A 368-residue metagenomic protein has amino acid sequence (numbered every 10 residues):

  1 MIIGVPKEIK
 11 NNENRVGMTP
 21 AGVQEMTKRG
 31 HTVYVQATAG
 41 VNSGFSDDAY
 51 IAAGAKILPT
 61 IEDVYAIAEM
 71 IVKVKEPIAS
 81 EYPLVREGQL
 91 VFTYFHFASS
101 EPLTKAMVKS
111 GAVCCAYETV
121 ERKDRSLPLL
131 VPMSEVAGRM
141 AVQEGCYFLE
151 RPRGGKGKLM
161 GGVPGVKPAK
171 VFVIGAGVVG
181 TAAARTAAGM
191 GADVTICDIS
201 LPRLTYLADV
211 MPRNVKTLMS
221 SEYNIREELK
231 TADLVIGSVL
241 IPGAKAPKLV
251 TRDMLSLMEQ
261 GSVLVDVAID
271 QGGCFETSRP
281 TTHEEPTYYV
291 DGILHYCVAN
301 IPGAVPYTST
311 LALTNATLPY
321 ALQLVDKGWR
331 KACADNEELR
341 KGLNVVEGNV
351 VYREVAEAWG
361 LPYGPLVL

Functional and structural regions predicted by a protein language model:
I2, E8, A79-A169, V298-N300: Glycine/serine-rich phosphate-binding loop and adjoining beta1-alpha1 elements at the start of nucleotide-handling
I2-A106, S110: An N-terminal-biased, well-structured beta-alpha scaffold segment characteristic of Rossmann-like dinucleotide-binding
P6-F45, P152-G237, T287: Glycine-rich phosphate/diphosphate-binding loop of Rossmann-like nucleotide-binding domains
E69, K75-E76, F95-H96, S221 (+3 more regions): Short glycine-/small-residue-rich Rossmann-like dinucleotide-binding loops
E76, V136, G177-V178: Residue-level detector of alpha-helix initiation sites
E118-E144, F148-L159, I269, C274-L368: Adenosine-phosphate binding glycine-rich loop
D209-D291: Rossmann-like adenosine-cofactor binding region
